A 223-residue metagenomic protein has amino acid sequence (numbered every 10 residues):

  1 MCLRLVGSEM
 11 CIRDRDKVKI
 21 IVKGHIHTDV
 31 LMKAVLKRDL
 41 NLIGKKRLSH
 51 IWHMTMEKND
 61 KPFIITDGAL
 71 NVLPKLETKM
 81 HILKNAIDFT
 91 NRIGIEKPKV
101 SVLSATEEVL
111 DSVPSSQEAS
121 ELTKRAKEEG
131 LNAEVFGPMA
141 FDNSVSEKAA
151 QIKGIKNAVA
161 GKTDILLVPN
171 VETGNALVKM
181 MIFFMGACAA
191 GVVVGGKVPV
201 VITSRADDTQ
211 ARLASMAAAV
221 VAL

Functional and structural regions predicted by a protein language model:
M1-G7, C11-I12: Single conserved hydrophobic/aromatic residue that forms the stacking wall/gate of nucleotide- or nucleobase-binding
R13-D14, V18-R47: Glycine/small-residue-rich loop that forms an oxyanion/phosphate-binding "nest" at active or ligand-binding sites
I21, V102-L103, L167, S215: Buried hydrophobic positions in well-ordered alpha/beta secondary-structure cores of metabolic enzymes
I26-T28, K37-R38, A105-E108, V171-G174: Short glycine-rich anion-binding loops that position phosphate/pyrophosphate groups of nucleotides and phosphorylated
L36-A69, P74, E134-F136, A187-I202: Short, acidic/small-residue loops that bind anionic groups at enzyme active sites
K58-I93, P98, P114, D207-L223: Short, glycine-/small-residue-rich phosphate/pyrophosphate-handling segment
A105-D111, S115-D164: Active-site rim loops that border cofactor/substrate pockets in soluble metabolic enzymes
I165, E172-T173, L177-M180, G186-L223: C-terminal functional extensions of proteins
